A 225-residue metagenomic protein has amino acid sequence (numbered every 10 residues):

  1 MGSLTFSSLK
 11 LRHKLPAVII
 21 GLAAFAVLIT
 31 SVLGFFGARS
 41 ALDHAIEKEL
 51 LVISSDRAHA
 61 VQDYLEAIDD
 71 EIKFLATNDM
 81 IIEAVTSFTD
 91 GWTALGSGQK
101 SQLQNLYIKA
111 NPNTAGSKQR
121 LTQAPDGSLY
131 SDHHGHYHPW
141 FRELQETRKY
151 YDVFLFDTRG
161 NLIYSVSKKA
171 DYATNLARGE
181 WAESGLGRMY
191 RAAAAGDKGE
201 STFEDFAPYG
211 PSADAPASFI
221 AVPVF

Functional and structural regions predicted by a protein language model:
M1-L9: Short, Lys/Arg-rich, polar N-terminal cytosolic tail immediately upstream of the first transmembrane signal-anchor
L9, H13, A213-P216: Residue-level preference for beta-strand/loop junctions
K10, D43, G179-A182: Alpha-helix N-cap/helix-initiation motif
R12-L129, G135, E146-Y151, T158: Juxtamembrane extracytoplasmic/periplasmic/luminal helical "stalk" adjacent to the first N-terminal
D126-F225: Extracytoplasmic/periplasmic ligand-binding sensor regions of membrane-associated signaling proteins
